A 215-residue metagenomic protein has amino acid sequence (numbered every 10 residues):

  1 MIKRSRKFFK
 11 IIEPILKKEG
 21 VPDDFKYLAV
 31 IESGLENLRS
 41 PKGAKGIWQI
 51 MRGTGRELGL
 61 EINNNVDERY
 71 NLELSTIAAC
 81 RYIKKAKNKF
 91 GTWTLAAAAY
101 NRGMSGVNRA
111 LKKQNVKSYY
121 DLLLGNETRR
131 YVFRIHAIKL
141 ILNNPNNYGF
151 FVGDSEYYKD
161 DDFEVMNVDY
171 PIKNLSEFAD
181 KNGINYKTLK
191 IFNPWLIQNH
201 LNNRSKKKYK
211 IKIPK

Functional and structural regions predicted by a protein language model:
M1-K7, I11, K18-E19, E57 (+4 more regions): Extracytoplasmic and endomembrane cell-envelope/extracellular-matrix remodeling and assembly machinery
K10-P14, K26-Y27: N-terminal, well-ordered alpha-helical segments
K17-G20, R39-S40: Short, charge-rich binding segments
V21-A29, K45, W93-A98: Alpha-helical scaffolds flanking conserved acidic
L35-N37, G153: Intrinsically disordered, low-complexity segments enriched in polar/charged residues with Gly/Pro, especially when
N37-G59: Short, surface-exposed glycine/acidic/tryptophan-bearing loops
